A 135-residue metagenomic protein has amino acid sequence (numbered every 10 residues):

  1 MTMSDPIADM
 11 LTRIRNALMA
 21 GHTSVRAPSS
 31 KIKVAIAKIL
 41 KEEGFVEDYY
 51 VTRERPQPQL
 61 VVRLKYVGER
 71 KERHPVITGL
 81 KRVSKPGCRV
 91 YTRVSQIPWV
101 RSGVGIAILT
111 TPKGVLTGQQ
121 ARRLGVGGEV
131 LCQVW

Functional and structural regions predicted by a protein language model:
M1-W135: Core subunits and conserved enzymes of cellular information-processing and envelope-translocation systems across
